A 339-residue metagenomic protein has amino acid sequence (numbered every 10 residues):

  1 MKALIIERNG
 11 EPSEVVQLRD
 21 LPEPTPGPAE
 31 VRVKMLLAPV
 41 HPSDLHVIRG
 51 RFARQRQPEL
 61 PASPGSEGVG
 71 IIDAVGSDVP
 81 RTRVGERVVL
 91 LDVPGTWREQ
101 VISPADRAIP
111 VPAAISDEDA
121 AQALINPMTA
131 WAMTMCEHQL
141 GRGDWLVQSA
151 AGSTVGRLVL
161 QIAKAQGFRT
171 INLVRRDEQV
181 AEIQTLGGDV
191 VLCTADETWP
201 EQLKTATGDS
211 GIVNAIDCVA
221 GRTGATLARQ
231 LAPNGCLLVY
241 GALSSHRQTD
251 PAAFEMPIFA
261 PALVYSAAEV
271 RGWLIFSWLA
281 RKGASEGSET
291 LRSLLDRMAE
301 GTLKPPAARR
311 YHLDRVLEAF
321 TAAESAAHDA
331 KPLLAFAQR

Functional and structural regions predicted by a protein language model:
E11-V15, D20-V69: N-terminal glycine-rich beta->alpha transition that marks the start or flank of a dinucleotide-binding site
Q57, S66, R87-A150: NAD(P)H dinucleotide-binding glycine-rich loop of Rossmann-like/cofactor-binding domains, especially the beta1-alpha1
V69-V93: A glycine-/small-residue-rich N-terminal strand-loop-strand element that serves as the cofactor-binding glycine loop
L124-E197: Mid-domain Rossmann-like dinucleotide-binding core that forms the NAD(H)/NADP(H) cofactor-binding site
T198-D209: Short amphipathic alpha-helix with an adjacent loop that forms part of the alpha/beta core around
R222-T302, A335-R339: Glycine-rich phosphate-binding loop and adjacent beta-alpha segment of Rossmann(oid) nucleotide-cofactor-binding
L295, E300-R309, L317-R339: C-terminal capping/lid region of NAD(P)-dependent oxidoreductase domains
